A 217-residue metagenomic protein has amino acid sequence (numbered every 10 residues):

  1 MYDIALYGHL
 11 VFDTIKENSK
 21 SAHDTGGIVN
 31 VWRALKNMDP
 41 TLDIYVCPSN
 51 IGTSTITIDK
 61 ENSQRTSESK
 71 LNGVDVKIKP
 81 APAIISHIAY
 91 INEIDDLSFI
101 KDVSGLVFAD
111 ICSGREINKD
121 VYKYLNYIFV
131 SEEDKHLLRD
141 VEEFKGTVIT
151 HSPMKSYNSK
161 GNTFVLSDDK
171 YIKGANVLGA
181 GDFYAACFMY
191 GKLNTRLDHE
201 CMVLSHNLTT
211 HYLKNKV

Functional and structural regions predicted by a protein language model:
M1-L6, I56-D168, A175, L193-R196 (+2 more regions): Ribokinase/PfkB-type carbohydrate-kinase core domain
Y2-N62, K70-N72, Y190, L197 (+1 more regions): Substrate-binding N-lobe of the ribokinase-like
H9, S131, G181: Active-site glycine-centered loops adjacent to acidic/histidine catalytic or metal-binding residues that shape
T14-I15, S156-S159, A185, L213: Short active-site-adjacent structural elements
N18-D24, S167-G179: Short pre-catalytic strand/loop immediately N-terminal to key active-site residues, enriched for Gly-Thr
T25, H151-M154, G179-F183: A short acidic Gly-Thr/Ser loop motif
R33-L35, G174-L208: Short, small-residue alpha-helix embedded
T209-V217: Short arginine-rich
